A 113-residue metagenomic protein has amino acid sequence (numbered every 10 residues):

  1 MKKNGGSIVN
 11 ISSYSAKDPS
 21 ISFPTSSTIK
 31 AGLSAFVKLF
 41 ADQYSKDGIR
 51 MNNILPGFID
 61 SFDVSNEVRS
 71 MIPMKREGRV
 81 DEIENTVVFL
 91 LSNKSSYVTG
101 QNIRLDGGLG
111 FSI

Functional and structural regions predicted by a protein language model:
M1-N4, S45: Helix-to-beta-strand junctions that scaffold the AdoMet/dcAdoMet cofactor pocket in Class I SAM-dependent enzymes
S13: Residue(s) in the substrate-gating loop at a strand-loop-helix junction that position the organic substrate next
D18, V88, T99-I113: Short C-terminal tail/terminal secondary-structure segment of NAD(P)H-dependent dehydrogenase/reductase domains
P19-F23, S45, V64: Active-site "substrate specificity/gating" loop of NAD(P)-dependent dehydrogenases, especially the short-chain
I29, V37: Active-site helix of classical SDR
D42-K46, S96: Alpha-helical segment proximal to the catalytic Tyr-Lys
R50-D60, L91, R104-D106: Conserved SDR Rossmann-fold cofactor-binding beta-strand/turn motif
I72-I83, K94: A conserved structural motif in NAD(P)-dependent oxidoreductases
